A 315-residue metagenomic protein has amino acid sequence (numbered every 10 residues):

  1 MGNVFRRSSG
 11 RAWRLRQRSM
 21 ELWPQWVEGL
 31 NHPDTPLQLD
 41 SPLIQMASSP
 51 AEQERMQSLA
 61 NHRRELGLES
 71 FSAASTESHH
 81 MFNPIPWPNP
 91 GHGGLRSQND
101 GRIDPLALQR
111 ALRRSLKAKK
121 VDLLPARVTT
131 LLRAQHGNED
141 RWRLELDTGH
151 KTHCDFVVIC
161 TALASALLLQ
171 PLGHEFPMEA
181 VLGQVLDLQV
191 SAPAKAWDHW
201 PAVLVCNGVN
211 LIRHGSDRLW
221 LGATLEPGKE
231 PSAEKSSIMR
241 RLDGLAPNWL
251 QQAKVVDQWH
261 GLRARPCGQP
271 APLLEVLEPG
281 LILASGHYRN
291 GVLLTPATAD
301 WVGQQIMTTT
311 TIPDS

Functional and structural regions predicted by a protein language model:
M1, D34-L39, F156, T161-P279: Active-site substrate-recognition segment that forms the wall of the catalytic cavity or substrate channel
M1-N83: Dinucleotide-binding Rossmann-like beta1-alpha1 core, especially the glycine-rich loop that anchors the ADP
S19-W26, L108, L112, I238: Alpha-helical packing segments of well-folded alpha/beta enzyme cores
D34-A47, E69-K119, T224-P227, I282-G286: Helix-loop-beta segment of a Rossmann-like dinucleotide-binding subdomain
M81-G91, R133-R143, T152, R265-A271 (+1 more regions): A short, glycine/Asx- and small/polar-enriched loop/turn that sits immediately N-terminal to a beta-strand
G94-A134, E139-T148, T152, F156 (+2 more regions): Helical element adjacent to the flavin cofactor pocket in flavoenzyme catalytic cores
T148-H150, D217, N290: Short acidic/polar mixed-charge low-complexity motifs
L250-S315: C-terminal catalytic lobe of FAD-dependent flavoproteins
